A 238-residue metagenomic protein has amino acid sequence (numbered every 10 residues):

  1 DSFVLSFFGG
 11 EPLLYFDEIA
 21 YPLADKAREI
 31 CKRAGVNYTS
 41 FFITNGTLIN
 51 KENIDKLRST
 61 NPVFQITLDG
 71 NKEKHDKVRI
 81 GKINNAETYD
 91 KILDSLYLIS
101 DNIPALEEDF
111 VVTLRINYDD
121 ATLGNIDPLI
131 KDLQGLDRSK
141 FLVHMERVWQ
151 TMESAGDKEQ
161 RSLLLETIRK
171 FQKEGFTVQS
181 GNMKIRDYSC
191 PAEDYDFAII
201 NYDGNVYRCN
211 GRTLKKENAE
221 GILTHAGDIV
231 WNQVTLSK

Functional and structural regions predicted by a protein language model:
S2-S6, Y15-E146: Radical SAM/AdoMet-radical enzyme domain recognition
G10: Active-site neighborhood of divalent metal-dependent phosphoester/pyrophosphate hydrolases
F16, C209-N210: Short linear motifs in exposed loops
E73-V78, F141-Q160, G181-C190, T213-A219: Flexible glycine/acidic-rich beta-alpha junction loops that bind and position SAM and/or redox cofactors in anaerobic
K158-I185, G211-K238: C-terminal accessory region of radical SAM enzymes
P191-Y195: Short, small/polar residue-rich loop motifs at catalytic or cofactor-binding pockets
I200-N201: Short, acidic, Ser/Thr-enriched surface-loop or helix-capping motifs
N205-V206: Hydrophobic "anchor" residues
